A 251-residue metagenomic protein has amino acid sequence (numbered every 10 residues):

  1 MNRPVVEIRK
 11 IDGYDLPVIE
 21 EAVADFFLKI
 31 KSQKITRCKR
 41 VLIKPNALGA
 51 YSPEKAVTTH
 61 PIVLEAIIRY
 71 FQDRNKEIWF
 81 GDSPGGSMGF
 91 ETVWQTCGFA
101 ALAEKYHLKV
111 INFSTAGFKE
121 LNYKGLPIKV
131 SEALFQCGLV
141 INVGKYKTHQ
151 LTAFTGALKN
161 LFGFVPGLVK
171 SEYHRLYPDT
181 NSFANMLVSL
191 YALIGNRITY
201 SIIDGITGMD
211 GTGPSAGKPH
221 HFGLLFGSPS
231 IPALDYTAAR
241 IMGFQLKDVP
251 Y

Functional and structural regions predicted by a protein language model:
M1-Y251: N-terminal and secondary-structure boundary signal
